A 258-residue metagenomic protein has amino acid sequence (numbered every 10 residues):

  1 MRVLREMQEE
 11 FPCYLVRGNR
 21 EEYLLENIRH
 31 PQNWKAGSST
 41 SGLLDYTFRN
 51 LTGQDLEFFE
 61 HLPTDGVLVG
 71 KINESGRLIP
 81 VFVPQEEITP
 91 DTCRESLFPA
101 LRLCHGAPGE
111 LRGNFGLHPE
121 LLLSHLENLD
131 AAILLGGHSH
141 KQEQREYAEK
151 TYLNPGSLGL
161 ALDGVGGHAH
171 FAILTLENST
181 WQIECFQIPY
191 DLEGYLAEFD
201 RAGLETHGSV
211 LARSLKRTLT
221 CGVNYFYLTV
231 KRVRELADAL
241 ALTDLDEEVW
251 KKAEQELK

Functional and structural regions predicted by a protein language model:
R2-D91, F98, E110, G116-D130: Active-site neighborhood of divalent metal-dependent phosphoester bond hydrolases
Y14-N19, C104, A132-H140, Y152-G156: Active-site neighborhood of phospho(di)ester-bond hydrolases with catalytic His/Asp-centered motifs
R20-L25, V67, G109-L111, L135-E146 (+1 more regions): Active-site environment of divalent metal-dependent phosphoester hydrolases
H61, S96-F98, L129, G136-S139 (+2 more regions): Short gly/pro-enriched beta-turn/loop segments at secondary-structure junctions
D65-V67, L103, Q144, F171-I173: Conserved hydrophobic/aromatic beta-strand scaffold that supports enzyme active sites
E74-G76, F82, L97-H105, L135 (+1 more regions): Short hydrophobic-aromatic micro-motifs
P80-V83, A100-L103, S179-P189: Short, well-ordered strand-loop elements centered on a beta-strand within folded domains, enriched for acidic residues
Y147-P155, G159-K258: Acidic, His/Gly-rich catalytic cores of divalent-metal-dependent hydrolytic chemistry
